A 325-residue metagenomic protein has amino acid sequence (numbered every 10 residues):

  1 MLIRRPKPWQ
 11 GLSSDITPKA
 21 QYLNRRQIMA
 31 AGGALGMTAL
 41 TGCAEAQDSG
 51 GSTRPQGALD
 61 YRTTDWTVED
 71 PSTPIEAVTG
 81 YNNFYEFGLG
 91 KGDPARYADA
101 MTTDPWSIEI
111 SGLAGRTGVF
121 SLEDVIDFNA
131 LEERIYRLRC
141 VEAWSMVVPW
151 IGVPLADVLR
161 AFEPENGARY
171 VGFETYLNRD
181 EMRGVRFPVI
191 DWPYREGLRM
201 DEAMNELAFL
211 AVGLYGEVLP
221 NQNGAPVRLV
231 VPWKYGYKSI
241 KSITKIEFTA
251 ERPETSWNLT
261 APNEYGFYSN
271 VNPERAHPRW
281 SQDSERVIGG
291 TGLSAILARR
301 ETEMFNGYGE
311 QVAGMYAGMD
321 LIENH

Functional and structural regions predicted by a protein language model:
M1-L23, A34-T38, Q47: N-terminal secretory signal peptides
K7, A30-L35, L40, R54-Q56 (+2 more regions): N-terminal functional modules and adjacent low-complexity/disordered segments of proteins
Q21-Y22, Q27-M29, G33, Y81 (+1 more regions): A broad "ordered helical/assembly scaffold" signature
Q27-D48, L229: N-terminal export signals
Q47-P55: Short, low-complexity, disordered segments immediately C-terminal to signal peptides in bacterial exported proteins
R54-H325: Structured, non-membrane catalytic/scaffold regions adjacent to prosthetic-group chemistry
